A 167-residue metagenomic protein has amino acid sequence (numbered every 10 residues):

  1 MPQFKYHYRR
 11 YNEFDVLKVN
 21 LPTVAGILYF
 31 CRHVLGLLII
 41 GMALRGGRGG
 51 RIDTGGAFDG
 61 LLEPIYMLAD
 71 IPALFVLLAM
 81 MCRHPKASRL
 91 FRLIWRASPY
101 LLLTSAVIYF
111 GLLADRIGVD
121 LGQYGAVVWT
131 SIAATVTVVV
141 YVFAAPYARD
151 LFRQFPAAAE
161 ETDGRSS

Functional and structural regions predicted by a protein language model:
M1-R32, G36: Cytosolic juxtamembrane helix and N-cap/initiation of the first transmembrane helix
L28, R32-A43, V139-P146: Alpha-helical transmembrane segments of multi-pass membrane proteins
H33-M67: Membrane-helix boundary elements
I40-G46, C82-K86, F110-L121: Juxtamembrane "helix-exit" motif on the non-cytosolic side of transmembrane helices
D53-L62, R92-I94, V119-S131: Non-cytosolic membrane-interface motifs at loop->transmembrane helix junctions
L61-M80, L102-A106, V136: Generic alpha-helical transmembrane segments
A79-V107: Loop-to-transmembrane helix junctions at the membrane interface
Y109-G164: Alpha-helical membrane-associated segments of multi-pass integral membrane proteins
